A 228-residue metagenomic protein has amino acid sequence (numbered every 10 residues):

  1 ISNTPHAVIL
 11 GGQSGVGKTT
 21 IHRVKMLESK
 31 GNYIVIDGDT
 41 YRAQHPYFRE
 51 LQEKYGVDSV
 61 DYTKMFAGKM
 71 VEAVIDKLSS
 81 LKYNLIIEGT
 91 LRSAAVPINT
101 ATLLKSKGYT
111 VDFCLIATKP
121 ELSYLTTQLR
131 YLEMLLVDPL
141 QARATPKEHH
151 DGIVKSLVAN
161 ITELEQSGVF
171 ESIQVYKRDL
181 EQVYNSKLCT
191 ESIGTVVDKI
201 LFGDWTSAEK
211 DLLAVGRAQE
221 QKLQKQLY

Functional and structural regions predicted by a protein language model:
I1-P5, K77-S79: Phosphate-binding P-loop
V8-I9: Short hydrophobic/aromatic beta-strand immediately N-terminal to the Walker A/P-loop
Q13-S14: The conserved Walker
G17: Conserved glycine(s) of the Walker
I21: Hydrophobic positions on the alpha1 helix immediately C-terminal to the Walker A/P-loop
Y33-T102: Conserved nucleotide-sensing/catalytic segment adjacent to the nucleotide-binding pocket in NTP-handling enzymes
K105-Q128: Conserved phosphate-donor/acceptor-positioning beta-strand/loop module used by diverse small-molecule
L125-Y228: Conserved GTP-binding G-domain of TRAFAC-class P-loop NTPases and closely related GTPase folds
